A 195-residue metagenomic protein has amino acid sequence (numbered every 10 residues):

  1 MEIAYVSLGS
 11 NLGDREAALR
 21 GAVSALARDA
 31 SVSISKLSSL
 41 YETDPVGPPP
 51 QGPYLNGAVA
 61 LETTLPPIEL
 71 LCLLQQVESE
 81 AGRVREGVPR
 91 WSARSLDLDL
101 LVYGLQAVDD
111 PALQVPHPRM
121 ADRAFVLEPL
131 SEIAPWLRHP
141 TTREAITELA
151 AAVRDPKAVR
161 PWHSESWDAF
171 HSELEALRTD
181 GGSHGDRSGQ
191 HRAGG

Functional and structural regions predicted by a protein language model:
M1-V32, L37-E42: N-terminal beta1-alpha1 ligand-phosphate binding loop
A4, G57, R123-A124: Small-molecule pocket liners
S7, A60-T64, Y103: Short hydrophobic/aromatic beta-strand micro-patches that form the beta-sheet surface supporting nucleotide- or nucleic
E16-S24, L61-T64, G87-R90: A broad, low-specificity signal for short, low-complexity segments enriched in glycine/proline and polar/charged
L26-P67: Short, surface-exposed acidic-centric catalytic microdomains
V46-P53, L65-G195: Flexible, gly/pro- and Lys/Arg-enriched active-site loops
